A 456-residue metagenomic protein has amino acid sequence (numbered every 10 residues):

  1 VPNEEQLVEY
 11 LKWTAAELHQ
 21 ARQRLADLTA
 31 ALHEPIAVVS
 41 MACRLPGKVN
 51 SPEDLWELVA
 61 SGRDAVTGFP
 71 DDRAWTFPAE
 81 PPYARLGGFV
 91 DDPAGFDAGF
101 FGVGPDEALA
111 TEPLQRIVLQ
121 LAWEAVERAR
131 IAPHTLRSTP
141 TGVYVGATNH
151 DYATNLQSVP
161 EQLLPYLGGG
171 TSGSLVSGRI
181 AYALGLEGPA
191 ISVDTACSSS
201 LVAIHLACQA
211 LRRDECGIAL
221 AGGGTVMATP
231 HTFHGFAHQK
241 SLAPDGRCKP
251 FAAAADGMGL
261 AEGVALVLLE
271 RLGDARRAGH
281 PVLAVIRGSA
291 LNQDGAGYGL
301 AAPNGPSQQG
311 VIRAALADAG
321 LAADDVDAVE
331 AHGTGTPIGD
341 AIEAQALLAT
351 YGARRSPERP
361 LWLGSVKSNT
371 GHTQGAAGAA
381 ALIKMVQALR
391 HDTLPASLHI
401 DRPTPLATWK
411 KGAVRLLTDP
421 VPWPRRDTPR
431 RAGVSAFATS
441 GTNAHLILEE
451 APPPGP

Functional and structural regions predicted by a protein language model:
N3-P456: Condensing-enzyme catalytic core of the thiolase-fold
